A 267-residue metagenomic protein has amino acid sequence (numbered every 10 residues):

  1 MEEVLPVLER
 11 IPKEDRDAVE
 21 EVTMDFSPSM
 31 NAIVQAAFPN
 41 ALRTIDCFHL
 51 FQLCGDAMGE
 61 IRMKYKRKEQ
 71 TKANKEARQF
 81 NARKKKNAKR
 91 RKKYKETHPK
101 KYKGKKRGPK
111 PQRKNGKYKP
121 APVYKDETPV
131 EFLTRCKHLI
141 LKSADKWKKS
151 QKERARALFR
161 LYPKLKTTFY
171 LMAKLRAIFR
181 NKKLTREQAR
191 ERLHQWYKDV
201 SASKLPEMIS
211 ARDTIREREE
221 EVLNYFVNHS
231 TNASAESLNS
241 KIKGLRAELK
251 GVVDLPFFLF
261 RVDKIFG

Functional and structural regions predicted by a protein language model:
M1-E2, S27-S29, L50-Q52: Conserved nucleotide-binding/hydrolysis micro-motifs of P-loop NTPases
L5, E9, E14-P39, T71-G267: Acidic/histidine-rich catalytic cores and adjacent linkers of DNA breakage/strand-transfer/modification proteins
V19-D25, C54-M58, M63-K64: Conserved N-terminal glycine/acidic-rich loop preference
P39, G59-K66, K250: Non-catalytic alpha-helical coupling and interface elements of nucleotide-dependent molecular machines and regulators
N40-G59: Inter-helix linker motif
